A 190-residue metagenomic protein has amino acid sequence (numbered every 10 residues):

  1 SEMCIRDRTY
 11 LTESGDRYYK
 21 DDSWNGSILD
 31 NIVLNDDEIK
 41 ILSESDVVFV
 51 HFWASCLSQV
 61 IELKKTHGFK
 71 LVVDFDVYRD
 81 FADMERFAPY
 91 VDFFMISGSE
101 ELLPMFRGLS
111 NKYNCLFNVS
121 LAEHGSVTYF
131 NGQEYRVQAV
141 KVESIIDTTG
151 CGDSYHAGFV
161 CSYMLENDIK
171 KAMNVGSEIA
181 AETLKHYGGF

Functional and structural regions predicted by a protein language model:
M3-I5: Short, small-residue-biased leader/transition segments that mark boundaries at the very start of proteins
L11-R136: Ribokinase/PfkB-type carbohydrate-kinase core domain
R107-F190: Conserved phosphate-binding/catalytic region of the ribokinase-like
